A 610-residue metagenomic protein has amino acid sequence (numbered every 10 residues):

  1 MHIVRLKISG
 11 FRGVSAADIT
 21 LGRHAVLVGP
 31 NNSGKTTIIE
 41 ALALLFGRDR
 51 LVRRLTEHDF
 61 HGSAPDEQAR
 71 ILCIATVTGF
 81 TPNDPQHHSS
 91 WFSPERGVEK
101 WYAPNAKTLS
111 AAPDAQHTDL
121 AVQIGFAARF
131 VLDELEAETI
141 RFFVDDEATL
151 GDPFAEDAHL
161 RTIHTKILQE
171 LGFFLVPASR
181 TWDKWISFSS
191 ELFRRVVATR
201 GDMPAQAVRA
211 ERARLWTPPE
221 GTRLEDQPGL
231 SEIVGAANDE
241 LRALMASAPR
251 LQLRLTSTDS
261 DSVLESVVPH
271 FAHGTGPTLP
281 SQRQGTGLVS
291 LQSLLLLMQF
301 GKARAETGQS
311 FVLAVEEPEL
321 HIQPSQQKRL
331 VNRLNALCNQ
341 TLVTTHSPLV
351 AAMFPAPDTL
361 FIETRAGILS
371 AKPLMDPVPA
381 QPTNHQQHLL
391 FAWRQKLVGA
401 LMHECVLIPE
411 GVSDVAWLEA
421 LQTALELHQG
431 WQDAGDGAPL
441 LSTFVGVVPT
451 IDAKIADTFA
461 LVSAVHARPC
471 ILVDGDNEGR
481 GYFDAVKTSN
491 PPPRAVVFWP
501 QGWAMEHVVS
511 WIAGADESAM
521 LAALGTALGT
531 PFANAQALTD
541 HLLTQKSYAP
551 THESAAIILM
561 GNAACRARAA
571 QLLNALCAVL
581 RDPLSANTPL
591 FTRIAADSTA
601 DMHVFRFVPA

Functional and structural regions predicted by a protein language model:
M1-G47, H270-G399, T599-A610: Switch/communication elements of ASCE P-loop NTPase nucleotide-binding domains
H24-L27, F174, V406: Conserved beta-strand position immediately N-terminal to the Walker
A25, V77-T81, A128-L132: Beta-strand elements of well-folded, non-transmembrane domains
E40-T118: Conserved P-loop NTP-binding catalytic core
G47-R70, E306, L342, G367-L369 (+1 more regions): Flexible phosphate/Mg2+-sensing switch loops adjacent to catalytic phosphate-binding sites
S90-A207: Electropositive, glycine-dotted interaction segments that contact anionic polymers or phosphate-rich ligands
T165, Q395-I408, V412-A610: Acidic, Mg2+-coordinating catalytic modules of nucleic-acid enzymes
W185-S187, E191, R195-Q292, L296-V312: Extended helical coiled-coil dimerization/tether regions that scaffold and oligomerize large DNA-maintenance assemblies
